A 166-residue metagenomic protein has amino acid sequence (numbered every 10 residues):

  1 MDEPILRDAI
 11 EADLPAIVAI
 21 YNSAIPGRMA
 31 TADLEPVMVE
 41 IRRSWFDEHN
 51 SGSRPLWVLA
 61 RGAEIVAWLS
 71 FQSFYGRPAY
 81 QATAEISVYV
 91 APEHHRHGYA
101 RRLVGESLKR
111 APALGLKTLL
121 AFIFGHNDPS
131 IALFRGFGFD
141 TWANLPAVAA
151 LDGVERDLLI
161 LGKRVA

Functional and structural regions predicted by a protein language model:
I5-I17: A short beta-loop-alpha structural element at the N-terminal edge of CoA-dependent acyl/N-acetyltransferase catalytic
D8, E35-E93, V104-G105, R164-V165: Acetyl-CoA-dependent GNAT
V18-W45: Conserved GNAT-fold acetyl-CoA-binding loop/helix
E64-W68, P129, E155: Glycine-rich acetyl-CoA-binding "A-motif" of GNAT/NAT acetyltransferases
S70-S73, P78, L120-I123, D140-D157: Conserved catalytic-core motifs of GNAT/GCN5-like acyltransferases
R96-K109, A132-G136: Conserved acetyl-CoA-binding loop-helix of GNAT-fold acetyltransferases
A111-I123: Conserved GNAT acetyl-CoA-binding A-motif
A121-I131: Conserved beta-strand-loop-alpha-helix junction that forms the acyl-donor binding cleft
